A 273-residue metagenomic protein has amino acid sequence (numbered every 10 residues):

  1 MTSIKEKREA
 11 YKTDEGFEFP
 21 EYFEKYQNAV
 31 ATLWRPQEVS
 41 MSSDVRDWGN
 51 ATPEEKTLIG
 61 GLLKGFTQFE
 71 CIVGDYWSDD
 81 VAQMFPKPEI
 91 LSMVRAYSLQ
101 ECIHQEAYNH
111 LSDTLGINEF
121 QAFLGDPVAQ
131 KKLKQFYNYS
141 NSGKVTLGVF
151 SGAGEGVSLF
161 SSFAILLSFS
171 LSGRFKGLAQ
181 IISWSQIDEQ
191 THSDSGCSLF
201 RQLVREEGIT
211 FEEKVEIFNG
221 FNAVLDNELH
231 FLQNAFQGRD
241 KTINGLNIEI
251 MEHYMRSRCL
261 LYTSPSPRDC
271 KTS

Functional and structural regions predicted by a protein language model:
M1-S42, P88-I90: Extreme N-terminal leader/anchor segments
S43-G65, D126-G152, F169-K176: Acidic/His metal-coordination segments adjacent to aromatic residues that form catalytic metal sites in metalloenzymes
D44-A96: Long, hydrophobic/aromatic-enriched structural stretches that serve as scaffold segments
F66-G74, Y97-Y108, S112, P127-K132 (+4 more regions): Alpha-helical transition-metal enzyme core signature, strongest for iron centers
D79-N141: Long, hydrophobic, well-ordered secondary-structure blocks that form the structural core and pocket-lining surfaces
D80-S92, T114-E119, A164-W184, L199-K214: Inter-helical turn/loop segments and adjacent helix faces that build the functional surface of alpha-helical bundle
S183-H253: Active-site/pore-lining binding-face segments in mid-to-C-terminal subdomains
Y262-S273: Single conserved hydrophobic/aromatic residue that forms the stacking wall/gate of nucleotide- or nucleobase-binding
